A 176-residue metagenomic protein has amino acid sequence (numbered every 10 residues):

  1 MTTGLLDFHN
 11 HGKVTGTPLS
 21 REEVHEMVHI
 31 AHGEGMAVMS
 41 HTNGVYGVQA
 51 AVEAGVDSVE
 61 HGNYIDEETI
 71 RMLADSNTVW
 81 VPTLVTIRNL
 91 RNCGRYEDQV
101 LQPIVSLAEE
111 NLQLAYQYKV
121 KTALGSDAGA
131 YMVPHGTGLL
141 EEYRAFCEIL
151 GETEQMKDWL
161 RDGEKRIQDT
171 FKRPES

Functional and structural regions predicted by a protein language model:
M1-W80, Q102-T122, E141, D169 (+1 more regions): Histidine/acidic residue-rich metal-binding segments in metalloenzymes
L5-D7, T86-N89, R166: Active-site/binding-pocket entry motifs
N10-K13, N92, G136: Short acidic, glycine/serine/threonine-rich loops at helix termini
G33, Y96, S106-S176: His/Asp/Glu-enriched, well-ordered alpha-helical/loop segment that forms or immediately abuts the divalent-metal
T42, L84, D127-A128: Active-site metal-binding loops of divalent metal-dependent hydrolases
I65, T86-R88, G129-Y131: Short, catalytically relevant binding-site loops at active-site mouths
E67-A74, L90-C93, K157: Short, charged, surface-exposed secondary-structure boundary motifs
P82-Q102: Active-site loop ensemble at the mouth of alpha/beta enzyme cores that anchors a bound cofactor
